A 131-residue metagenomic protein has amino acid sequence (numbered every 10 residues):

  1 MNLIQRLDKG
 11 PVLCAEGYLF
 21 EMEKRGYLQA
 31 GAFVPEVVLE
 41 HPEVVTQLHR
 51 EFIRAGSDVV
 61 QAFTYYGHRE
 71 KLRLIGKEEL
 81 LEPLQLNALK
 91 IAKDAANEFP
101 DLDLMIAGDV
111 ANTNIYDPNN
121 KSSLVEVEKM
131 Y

Functional and structural regions predicted by a protein language model:
M1-Y131: Domain-level signal for soluble alpha/beta catalytic cores
